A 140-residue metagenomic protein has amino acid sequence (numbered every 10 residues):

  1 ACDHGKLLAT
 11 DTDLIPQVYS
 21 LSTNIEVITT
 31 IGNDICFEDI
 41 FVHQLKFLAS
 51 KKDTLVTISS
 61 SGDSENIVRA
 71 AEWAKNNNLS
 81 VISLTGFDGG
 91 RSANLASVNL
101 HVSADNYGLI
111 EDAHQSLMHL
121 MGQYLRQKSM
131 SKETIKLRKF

Functional and structural regions predicted by a protein language model:
A1-K136: Glycine-rich phosphate-binding loops that contact phosphosugars or nucleotide phosphates
F140: Catalytic core of pol beta-like nucleotidyltransferases
